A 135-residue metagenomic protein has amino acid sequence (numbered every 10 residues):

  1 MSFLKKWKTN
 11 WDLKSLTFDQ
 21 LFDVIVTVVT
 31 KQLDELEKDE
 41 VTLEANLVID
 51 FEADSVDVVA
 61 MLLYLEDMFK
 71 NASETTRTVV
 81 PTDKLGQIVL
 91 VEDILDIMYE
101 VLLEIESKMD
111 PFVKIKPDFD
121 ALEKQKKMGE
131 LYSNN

Functional and structural regions predicted by a protein language model:
S2-A53, D57-L63, D67, N71-N135: Phosphopantetheine-dependent thiolation modules in NRPS/PKS and related acyl-activating systems
